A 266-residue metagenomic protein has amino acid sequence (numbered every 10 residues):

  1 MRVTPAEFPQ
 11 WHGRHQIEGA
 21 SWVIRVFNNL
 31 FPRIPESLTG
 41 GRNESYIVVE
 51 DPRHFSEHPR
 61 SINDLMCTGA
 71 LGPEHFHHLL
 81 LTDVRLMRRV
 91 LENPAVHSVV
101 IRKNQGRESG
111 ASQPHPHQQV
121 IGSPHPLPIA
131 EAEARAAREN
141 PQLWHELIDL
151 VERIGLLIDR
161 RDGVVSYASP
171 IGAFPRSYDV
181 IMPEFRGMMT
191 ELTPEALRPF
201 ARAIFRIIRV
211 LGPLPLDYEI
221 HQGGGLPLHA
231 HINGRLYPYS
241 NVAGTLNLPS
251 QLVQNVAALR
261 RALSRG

Functional and structural regions predicted by a protein language model:
M1-H115, I121-E195, P199-G266: Active-site microenvironments that recognize anionic phosphate/pyrophosphate groups
